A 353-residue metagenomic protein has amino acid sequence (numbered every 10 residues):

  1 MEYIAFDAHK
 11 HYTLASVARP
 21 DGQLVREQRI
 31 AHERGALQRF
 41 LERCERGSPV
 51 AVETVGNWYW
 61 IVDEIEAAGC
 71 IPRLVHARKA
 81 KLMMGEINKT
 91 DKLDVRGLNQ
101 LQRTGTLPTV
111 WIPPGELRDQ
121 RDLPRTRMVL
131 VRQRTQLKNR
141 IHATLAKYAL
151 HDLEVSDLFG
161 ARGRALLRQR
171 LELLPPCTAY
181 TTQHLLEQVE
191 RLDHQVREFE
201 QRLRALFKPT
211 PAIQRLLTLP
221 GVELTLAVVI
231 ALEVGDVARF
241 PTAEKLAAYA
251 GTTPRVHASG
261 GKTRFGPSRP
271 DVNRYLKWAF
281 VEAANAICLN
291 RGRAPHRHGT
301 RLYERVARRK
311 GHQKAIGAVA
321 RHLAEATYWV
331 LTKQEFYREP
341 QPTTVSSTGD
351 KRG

Functional and structural regions predicted by a protein language model:
M1-R73, L82: Glycine/alanine-rich phosphate-binding loops at beta-alpha junctions
L24, I65-P72, N88-K92, L145-E154: A short alpha->loop->secondary-structure connector
G35, T90, R215-T218, L224-H312 (+1 more regions): Phosphate-backbone recognition surface of nucleic-acid-processing proteins
R73-R125, G163-R168, K262-D271, Y275: Short alpha-helix plus adjacent loop in nuclease-associated cores
G105-P108, L137-K138, R197, G235-R239 (+2 more regions): Short helix-capping/linker segments at secondary-structure and domain boundaries
R125-R215: Glycine-rich, often acidic, oxyanion-interacting loops/wings at catalytic, nucleic-acid, or phospho-protein interfaces
G261, L302-G353: Low-complexity, acidic/Ser/Thr- and charged residue-rich accessory regions of DNA metabolism proteins
